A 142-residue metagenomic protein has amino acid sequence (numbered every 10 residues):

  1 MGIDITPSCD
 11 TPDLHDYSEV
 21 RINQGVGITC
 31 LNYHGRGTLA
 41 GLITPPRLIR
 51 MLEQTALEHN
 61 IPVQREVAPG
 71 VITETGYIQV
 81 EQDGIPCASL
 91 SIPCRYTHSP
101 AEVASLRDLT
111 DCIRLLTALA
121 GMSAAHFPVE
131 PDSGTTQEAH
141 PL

Functional and structural regions predicted by a protein language model:
M1-P12: A glycine-rich helix N-cap at a beta->alpha junction
D10-D16, I72-G76: Glycine-rich, charged/polar anion/phosphate-binding loops that engage phosphate groups from diverse ligands
D13-I28: Short, surface-exposed, charged loop/turn segments at secondary-structure junctions
G27-A104, L119-S123, F127-E130, G134 (+1 more regions): Active-site-adjacent substrate-binding region of metalloamidase/peptidase-like peptide-processing proteins
S105-L109: Short, conserved glycine- and acidic-residue-centered signature motifs in active-site or ligand-binding loops
C112-L119: Alpha-helical metal-binding/catalytic segments enriched in His/Glu/Asp
